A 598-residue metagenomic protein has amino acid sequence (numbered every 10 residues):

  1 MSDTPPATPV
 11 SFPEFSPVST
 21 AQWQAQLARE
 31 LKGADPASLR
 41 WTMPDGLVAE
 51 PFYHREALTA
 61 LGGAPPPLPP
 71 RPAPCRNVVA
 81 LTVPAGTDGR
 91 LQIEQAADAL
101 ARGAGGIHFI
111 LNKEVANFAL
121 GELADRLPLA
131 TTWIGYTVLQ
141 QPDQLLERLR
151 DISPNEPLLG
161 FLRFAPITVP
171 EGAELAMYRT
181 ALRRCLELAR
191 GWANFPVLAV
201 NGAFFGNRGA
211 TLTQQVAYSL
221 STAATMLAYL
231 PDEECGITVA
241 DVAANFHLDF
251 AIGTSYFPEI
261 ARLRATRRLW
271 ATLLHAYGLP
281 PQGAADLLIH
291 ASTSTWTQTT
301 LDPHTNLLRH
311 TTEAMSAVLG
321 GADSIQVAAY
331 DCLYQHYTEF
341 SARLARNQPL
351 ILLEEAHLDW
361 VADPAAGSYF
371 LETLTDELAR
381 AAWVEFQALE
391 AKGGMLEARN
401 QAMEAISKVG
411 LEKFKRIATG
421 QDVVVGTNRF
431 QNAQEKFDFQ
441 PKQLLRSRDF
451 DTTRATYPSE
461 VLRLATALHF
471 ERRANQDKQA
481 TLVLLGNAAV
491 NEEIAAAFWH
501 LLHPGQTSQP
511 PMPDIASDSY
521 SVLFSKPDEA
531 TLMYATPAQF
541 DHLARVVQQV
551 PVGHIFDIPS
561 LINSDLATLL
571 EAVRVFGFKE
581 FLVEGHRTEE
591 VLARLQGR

Functional and structural regions predicted by a protein language model:
S2, M226, H247-Q440, K579-L582 (+1 more regions): Active-site capping/gating regions of soluble enzymes
S2-S255, E259, V318, S324-A328 (+2 more regions): Catalytic alpha/beta active-site cores
P5-S16, A34-W41, L47-P66, D323 (+1 more regions): Intrinsic disorder at enzyme termini
A25-L27, Y53-A57, A173-L175, A223 (+4 more regions): Short linear motifs at secondary-structure transitions and domain/linker junctions
L31-A34, H304-E313, Q476-A480: Short, hydrophobic/aliphatic alpha-helical segments
G63-P65, A101-G105, L182-L186, L220-A223 (+7 more regions): Short, surface-exposed linear patches
A73-P74, F246, A291-S294, P364-A366 (+2 more regions): A short alpha-helix capping/helix-coil boundary motif
